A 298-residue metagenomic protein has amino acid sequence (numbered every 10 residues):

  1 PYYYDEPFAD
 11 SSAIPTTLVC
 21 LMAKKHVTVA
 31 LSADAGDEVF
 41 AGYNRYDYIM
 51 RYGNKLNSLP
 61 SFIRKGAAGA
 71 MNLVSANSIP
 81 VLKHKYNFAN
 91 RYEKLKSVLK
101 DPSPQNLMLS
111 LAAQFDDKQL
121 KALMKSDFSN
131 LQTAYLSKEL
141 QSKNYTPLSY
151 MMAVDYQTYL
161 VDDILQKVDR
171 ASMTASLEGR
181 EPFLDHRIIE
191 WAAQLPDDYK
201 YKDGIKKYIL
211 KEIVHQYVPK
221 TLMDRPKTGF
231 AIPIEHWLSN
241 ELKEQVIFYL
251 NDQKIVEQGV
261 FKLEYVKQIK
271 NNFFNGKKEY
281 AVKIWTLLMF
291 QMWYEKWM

Functional and structural regions predicted by a protein language model:
P1-L18, R45-N57, D198-K200: ATP-dependent adenylate-handling ligase core
S12, K25-L31, K83, N87-M298: Adenosyl-5′-phosphate
T17, L21, E212: Active-site phosphate/pyrophosphate- and oxyanion-stabilizing loops and adjacent acidic/basic residues in soluble
V27-Y43: Short acidic/histidine-rich active-site segments
A41-Y46, A193: Short, function-defining helix-loop hinge/capping sites that tune catalysis or transport
Y48-F88: Conserved phosphoryl-transfer catalytic core
